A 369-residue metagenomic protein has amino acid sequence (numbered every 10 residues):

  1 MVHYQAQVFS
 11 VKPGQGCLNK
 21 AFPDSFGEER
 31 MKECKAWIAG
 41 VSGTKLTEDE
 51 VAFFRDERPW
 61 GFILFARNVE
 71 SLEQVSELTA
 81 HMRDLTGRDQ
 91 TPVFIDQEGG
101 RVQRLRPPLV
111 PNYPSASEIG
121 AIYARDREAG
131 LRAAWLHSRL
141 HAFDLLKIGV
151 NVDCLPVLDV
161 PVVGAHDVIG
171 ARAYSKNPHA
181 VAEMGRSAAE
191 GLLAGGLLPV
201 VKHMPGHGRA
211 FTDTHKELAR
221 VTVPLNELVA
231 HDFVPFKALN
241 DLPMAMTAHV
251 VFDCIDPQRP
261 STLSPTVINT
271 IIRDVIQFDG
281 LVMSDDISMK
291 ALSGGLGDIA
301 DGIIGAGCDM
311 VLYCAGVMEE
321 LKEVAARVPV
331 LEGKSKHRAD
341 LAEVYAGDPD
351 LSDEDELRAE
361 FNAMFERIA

Functional and structural regions predicted by a protein language model:
F22-F26, R30-E57, G294-A369: Preference for extracellular/luminal or secreted protein segments
F26, R30-T91, G99-L109, A369: N-terminal hydrophobic targeting/anchoring segments and the immediately downstream early-domain regions of hydrolases
A39-G40, N68-G87, T91, Q103 (+1 more regions): Second-shell residues forming the walls of enzyme active-site clefts
E70-E77, A124-F143, P178-E183, L228-V229: Glycine-rich anion/phosphate-binding loops
T86-P114, A134-V160, V181, A189-P205: Glycine-rich, aromatic-flanked loop segments that form ligand/cofactor-binding clefts across common enzyme folds
L109-E128, A173-S175: A charged helix-plus-loop insertion that forms the helical arch/lid used to bind and gate nucleic-acid substrates
